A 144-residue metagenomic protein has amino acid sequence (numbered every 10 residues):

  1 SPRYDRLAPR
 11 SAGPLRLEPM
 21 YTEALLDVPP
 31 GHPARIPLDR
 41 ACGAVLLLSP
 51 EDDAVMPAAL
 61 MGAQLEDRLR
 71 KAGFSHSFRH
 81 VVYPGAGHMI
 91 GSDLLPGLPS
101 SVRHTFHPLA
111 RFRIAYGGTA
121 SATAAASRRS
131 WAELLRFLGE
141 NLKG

Functional and structural regions predicted by a protein language model:
S1-I36, I114: Mobile cap/lid helix-loop segments that gate and shape the active-site cleft of serine hydrolases
A34-R40, K143-G144: Surface-exposed acidic, glycine-flexible loop patches that form ligand/cofactor-binding and adhesion interfaces
A41, L47-D53: Short beta-strand/loop motif that positions the catalytic acidic residue of the alpha/beta-hydrolase fold
C42-A44, H76-S77: Loop/turn elements at helix/coil->beta-strand transitions in domains of secreted/extracellular proteins
D52-M56, G87-I90: Acidic catalytic loop of the alpha/beta-hydrolase fold
A58, G62-E66: Amphipathic alpha-helical segments in well-structured domains
A63, A72-G144: C-terminal catalytic histidine-bearing segment of alpha/beta-hydrolase fold enzymes
L69: Conserved hydrophobic residues forming the short capping helix/wall of the S-adenosyl-L-methionine
